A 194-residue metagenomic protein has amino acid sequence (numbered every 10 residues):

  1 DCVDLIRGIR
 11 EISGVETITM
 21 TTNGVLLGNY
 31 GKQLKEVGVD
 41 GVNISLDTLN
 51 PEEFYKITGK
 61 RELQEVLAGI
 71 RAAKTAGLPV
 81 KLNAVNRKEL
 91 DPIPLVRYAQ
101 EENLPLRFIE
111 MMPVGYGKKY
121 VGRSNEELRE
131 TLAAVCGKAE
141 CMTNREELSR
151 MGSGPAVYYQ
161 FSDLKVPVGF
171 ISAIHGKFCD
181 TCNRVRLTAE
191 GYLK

Functional and structural regions predicted by a protein language model:
C2-I109: Radical SAM/AdoMet-radical enzyme domain recognition
Q100-E101, M111-K194: Auxiliary Fe-S-binding modules of radical SAM enzymes
